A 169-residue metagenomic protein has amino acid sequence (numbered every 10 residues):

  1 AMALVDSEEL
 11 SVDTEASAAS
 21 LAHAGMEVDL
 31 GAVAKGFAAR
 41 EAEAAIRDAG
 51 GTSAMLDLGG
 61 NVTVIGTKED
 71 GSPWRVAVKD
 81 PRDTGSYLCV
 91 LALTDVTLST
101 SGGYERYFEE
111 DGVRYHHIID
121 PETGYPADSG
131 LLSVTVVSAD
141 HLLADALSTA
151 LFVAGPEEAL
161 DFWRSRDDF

Functional and structural regions predicted by a protein language model:
A1-F169: Mature catalytic core of soluble alpha/beta enzymes
